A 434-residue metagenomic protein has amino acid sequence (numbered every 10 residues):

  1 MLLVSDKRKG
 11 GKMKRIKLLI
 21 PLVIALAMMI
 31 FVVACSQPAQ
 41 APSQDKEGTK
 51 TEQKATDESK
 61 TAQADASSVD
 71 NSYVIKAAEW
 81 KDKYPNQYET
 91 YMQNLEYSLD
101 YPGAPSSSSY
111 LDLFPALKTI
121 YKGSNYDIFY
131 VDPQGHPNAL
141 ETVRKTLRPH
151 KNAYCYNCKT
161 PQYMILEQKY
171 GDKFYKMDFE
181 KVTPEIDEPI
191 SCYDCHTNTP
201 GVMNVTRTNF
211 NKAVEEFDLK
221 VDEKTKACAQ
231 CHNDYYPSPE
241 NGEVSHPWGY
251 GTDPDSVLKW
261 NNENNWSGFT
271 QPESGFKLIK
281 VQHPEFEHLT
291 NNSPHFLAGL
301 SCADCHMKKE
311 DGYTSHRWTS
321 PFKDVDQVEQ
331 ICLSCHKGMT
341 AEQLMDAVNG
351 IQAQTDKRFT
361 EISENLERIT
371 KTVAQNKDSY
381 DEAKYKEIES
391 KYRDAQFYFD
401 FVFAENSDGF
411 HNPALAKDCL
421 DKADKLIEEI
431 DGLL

Functional and structural regions predicted by a protein language model:
M1-K12: Short, Lys/Arg-enriched N-terminal segments with co-localized hydrophobic residues within the first ~10-30 amino acids
K14-L22: Bacterial N-terminal signal peptides that target proteins for export
L22-M29: Hydrophobic helical h-region of N-terminal Sec-dependent signal peptides in bacterial secretory/periplasmic proteins
V33-A34: C-terminal motif of bacterial Sec signal peptides marking the signal peptidase cleavage site
Q37-P133, Y170-P189, D194, T199-D304 (+1 more regions): Primarily the internal scaffold of c-type cytochrome electron-transfer domains, especially repeated/multiheme c-type
D132-T142, T146-N152, P184: Long, charge-dense tracts
T160-Q162, T199: Mobile, glycine-rich extracellular loop/lid and propeptide segments that shape or gate substrate/ligand access
